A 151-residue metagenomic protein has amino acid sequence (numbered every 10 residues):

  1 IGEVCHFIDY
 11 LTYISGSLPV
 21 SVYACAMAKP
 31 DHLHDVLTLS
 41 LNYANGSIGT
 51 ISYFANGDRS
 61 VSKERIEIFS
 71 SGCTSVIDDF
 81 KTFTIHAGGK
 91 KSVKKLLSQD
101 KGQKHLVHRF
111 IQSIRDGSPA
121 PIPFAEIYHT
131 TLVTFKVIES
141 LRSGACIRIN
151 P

Functional and structural regions predicted by a protein language model:
I1, S92-K101: A short glycine-threonine-serine/GTX helix/turn-capping micro-motif
G2, H6-T82, V107-S118, N150-P151: Contiguous beta-strand/loop segments that form the cofactor/metal-binding neighborhood of enzyme cores
E3-H6, G102, A125, H129: A generic structural signal for residues located within well-ordered alpha-helices of large catalytic or ligand-binding
A44, Q112-P151: C-terminal helix-rich "cap/oligomerization" subdomain common to oxidoreductases
G49-I51, S92-K94, I147: Short beta-strand segments
S60-R65, H86-L96: A short, polar/proline- and glycine-enriched secondary-structure boundary/capping micro-motif
L97-H108, A125: Active-site loop of classical SDR/Rossmann-like NAD(P)-dependent oxidoreductases, centered on the catalytic Tyr-X3-Lys
